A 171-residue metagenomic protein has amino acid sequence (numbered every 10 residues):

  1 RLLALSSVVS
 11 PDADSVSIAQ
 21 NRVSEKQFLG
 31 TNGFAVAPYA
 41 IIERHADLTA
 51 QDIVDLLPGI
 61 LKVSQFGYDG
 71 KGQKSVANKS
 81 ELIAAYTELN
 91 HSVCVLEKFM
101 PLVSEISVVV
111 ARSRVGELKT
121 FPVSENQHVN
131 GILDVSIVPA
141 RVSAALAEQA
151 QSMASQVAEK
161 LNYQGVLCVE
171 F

Functional and structural regions predicted by a protein language model:
R1-L48, D55, F66-G67: Conserved N-proximal alpha/beta basic substrate-recognition cap immediately N-terminal to, or forming the N-lobe
L29, L61-Q65, A84: Short, flexible, solvent-exposed loop/turn segments with mixed acidic/basic and small polar residues
E43-H45, K62, F171: Hydrophobic, well-structured mid-protein blocks that either form specific transmembrane helices
D52-I60, S104: Acidic/histidine-enriched active-site and ligand-binding environments that engage anionic O-linkages
K62, G70-Q73: Rossmann-like flavin
Q65-F66, V108: Short substrate-entry loop that stabilizes the transition state in hydrolases
V76-F171: Internal nucleotide-binding/catalytic subdomain
